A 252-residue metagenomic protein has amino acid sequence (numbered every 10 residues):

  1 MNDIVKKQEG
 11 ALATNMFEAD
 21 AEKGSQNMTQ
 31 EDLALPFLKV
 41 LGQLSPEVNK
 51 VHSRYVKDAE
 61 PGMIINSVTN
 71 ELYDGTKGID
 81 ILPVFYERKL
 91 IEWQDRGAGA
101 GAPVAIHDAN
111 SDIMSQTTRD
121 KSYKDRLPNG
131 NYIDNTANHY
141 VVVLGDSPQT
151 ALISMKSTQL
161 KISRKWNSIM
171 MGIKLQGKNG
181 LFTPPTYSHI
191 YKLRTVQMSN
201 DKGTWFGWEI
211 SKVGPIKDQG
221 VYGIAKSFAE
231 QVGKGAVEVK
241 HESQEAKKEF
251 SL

Functional and structural regions predicted by a protein language model:
M1-Q149, N200-D201, G207, V213-K217 (+1 more regions): OB-fold ssDNA-binding interfaces and closely related basic DNA-contact patches used across DNA replication/repair
L44-E47, Q176, G235: Surface-exposed polar/charged interaction patches
N135-V213: Extended serine/threonine-enriched, polar tracts that run as long, contiguous segments within proteins
L181-P185, H189-I190, R194-L252: Accessory, usually C-terminal, subdomains that scaffold auxiliary metal cofactors
